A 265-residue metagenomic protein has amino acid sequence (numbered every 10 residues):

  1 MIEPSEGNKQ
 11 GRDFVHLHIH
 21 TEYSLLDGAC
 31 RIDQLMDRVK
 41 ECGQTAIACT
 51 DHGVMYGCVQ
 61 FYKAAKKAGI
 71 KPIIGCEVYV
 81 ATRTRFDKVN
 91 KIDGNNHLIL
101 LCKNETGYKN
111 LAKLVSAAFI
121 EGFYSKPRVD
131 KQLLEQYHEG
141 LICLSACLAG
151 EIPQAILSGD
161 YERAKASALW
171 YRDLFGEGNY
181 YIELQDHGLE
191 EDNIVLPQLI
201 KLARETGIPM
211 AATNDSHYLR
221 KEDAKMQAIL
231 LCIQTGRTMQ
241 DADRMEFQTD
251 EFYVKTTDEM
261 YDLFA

Functional and structural regions predicted by a protein language model:
M1-A265: Phosphodiester-processing cores and adjacent nucleic acid-binding clamps
